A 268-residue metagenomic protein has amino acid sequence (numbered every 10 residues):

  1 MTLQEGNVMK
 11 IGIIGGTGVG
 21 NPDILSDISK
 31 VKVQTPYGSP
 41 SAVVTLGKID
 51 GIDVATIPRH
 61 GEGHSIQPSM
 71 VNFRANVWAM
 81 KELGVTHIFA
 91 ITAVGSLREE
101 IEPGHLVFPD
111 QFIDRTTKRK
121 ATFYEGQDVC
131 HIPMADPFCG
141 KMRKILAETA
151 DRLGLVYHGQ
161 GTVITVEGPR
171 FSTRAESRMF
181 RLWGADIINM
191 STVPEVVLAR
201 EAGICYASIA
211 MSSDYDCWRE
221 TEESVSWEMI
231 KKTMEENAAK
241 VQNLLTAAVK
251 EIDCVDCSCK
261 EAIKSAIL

Functional and structural regions predicted by a protein language model:
L3-A135: Metabolite-binding pocket within alpha/beta catalytic cores that recognizes anionic/polar moieties
V77, S177, V193-V196: Generic hydrophobic/aromatic pocket-lining and core-packing "Φ" positions
K81-G84, R181, R200: Non-catalytic positions within long, well-ordered alpha-helices that form the structural scaffold/packing of enzyme
T86-H87, D186, C205: Short acidic/polar active-site loop segments enriched in Thr and Asp
P137-L182: Active-site rim beta-loop-alpha module in soluble metabolic enzymes
M190-E228: Zn-dependent metallopeptidase/amidohydrolase metal-coordination segment
C217-I267: His/Asp/Glu-rich mid-to-C-terminal helical/loop segments that flank catalytic regions of hydrolases
